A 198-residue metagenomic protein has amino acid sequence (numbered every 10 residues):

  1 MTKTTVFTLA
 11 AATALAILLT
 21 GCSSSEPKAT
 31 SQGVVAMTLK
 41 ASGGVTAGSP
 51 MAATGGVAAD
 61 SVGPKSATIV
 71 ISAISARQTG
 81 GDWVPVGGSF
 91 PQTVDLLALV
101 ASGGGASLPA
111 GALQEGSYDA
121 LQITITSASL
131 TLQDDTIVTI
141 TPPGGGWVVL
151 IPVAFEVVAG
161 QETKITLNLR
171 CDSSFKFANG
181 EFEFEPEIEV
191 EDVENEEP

Functional and structural regions predicted by a protein language model:
M1-T20: Sec-dependent bacterial lipoprotein signal peptides
C22-P198: A short, solvent-exposed, low-complexity linear motif enriched for acidic/polar residues with Pro/Gly/Ser/Thr
